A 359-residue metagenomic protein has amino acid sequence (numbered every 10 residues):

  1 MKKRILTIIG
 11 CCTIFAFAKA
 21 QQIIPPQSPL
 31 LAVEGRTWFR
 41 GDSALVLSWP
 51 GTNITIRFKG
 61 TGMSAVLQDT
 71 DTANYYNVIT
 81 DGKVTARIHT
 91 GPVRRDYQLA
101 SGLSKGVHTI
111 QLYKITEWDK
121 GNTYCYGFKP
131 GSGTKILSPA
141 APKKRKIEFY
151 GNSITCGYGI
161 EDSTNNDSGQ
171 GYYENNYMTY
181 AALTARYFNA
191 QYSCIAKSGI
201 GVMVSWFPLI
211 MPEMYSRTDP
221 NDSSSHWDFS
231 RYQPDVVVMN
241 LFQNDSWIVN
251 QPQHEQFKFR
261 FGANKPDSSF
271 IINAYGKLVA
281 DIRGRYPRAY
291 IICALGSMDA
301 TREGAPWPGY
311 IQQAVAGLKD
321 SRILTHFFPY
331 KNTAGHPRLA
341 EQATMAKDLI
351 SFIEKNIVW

Functional and structural regions predicted by a protein language model:
M1-I24: Bacterial Sec-dependent N-terminal signal peptides
A18-Y150, T155-Y173: N-terminal secretory targeting modules
W49-G51, W118-G121, I160, N165-N264 (+5 more regions): Conserved SGNH/GDSL esterase-like catalytic core that processes O-acyl groups on lipids and polysaccharides
K146-Y150, T155, Y192-A196, D235-N240 (+2 more regions): Structural recognition of the beta-strand scaffold that forms the well-ordered cores of secreted hydrolase catalytic
T155, N189, S193, F242 (+3 more regions): Sec-exported extracytoplasmic/periplasmic mature domains
I271, Y275, Q342: Aromatic/hydrophobic pocket-lining residues that form the small-molecule binding cavity in soluble enzyme cores
Y275-A280, Q312: Generic structural signal for well-ordered alpha-helices, preferentially at hydrophobic/aromatic core positions
A289-S297, E303-W359: Extracellular serine-dependent O-acyl
